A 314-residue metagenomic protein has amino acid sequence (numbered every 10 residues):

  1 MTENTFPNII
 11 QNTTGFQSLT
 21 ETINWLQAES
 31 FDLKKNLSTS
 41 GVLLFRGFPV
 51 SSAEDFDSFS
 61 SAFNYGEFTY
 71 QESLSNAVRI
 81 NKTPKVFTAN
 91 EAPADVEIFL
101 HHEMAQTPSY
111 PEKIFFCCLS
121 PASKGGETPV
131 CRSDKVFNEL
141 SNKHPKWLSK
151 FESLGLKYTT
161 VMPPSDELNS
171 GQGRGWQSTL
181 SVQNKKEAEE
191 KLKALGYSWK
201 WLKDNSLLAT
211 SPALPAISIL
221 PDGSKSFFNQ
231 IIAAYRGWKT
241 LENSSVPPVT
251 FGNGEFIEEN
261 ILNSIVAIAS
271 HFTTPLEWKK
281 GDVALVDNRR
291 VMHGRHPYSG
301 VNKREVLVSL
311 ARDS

Functional and structural regions predicted by a protein language model:
M1-N24, D32, S38, A94-L100 (+1 more regions): Active-site environment of non-heme Fe oxygenases that use a 2-His-1-carboxylate facial triad
S30-P49: TRNA-binding/sensing appendages of the translation machinery
T39, Y65-T69: Short helix-loop boundary/capping segments at the starts of domains
P49-V50, F256: Short, surface-exposed acidic/glycine-rich loop or hinge patches that mediate macromolecular interfaces
V50-Y65: Glycine-rich loop at the start of a catalytic domain that most often binds anionic cofactors/ligands
Y70-H102: A gly/proline- and charged-residue-enriched helix-loop-helix capping module
